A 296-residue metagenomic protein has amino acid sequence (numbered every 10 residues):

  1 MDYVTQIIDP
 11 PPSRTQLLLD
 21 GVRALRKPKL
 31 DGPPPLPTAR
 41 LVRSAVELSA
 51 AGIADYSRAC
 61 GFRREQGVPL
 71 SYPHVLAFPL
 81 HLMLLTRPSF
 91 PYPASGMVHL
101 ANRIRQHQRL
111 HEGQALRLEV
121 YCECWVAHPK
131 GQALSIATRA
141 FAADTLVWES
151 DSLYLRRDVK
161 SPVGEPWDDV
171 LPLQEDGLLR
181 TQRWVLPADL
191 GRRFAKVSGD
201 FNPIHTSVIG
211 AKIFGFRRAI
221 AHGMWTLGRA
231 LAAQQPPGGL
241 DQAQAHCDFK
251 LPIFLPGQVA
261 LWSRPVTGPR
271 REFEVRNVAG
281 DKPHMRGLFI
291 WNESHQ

Functional and structural regions predicted by a protein language model:
M1-A101, S161-G239: Hot-dog-fold acyl-thioester-processing enzymes
M1-L25, L30-L36, L80-L82, L100-L186 (+2 more regions): HotDog/MaoC-like acyl-thioester-processing domains
R43, E149, Q242-Q244: Hydrophobic residues on conserved beta-strands that form the core of alpha/beta folds
C60, C122-C124, C247: Generic recognition of cysteine residues
A94-R109, L240-K250: Small beta-barrel nucleic-acid-binding modules, principally OB-folds
I209-A260, R264-V266, V275-G280: Catalytic-pocket segment enriched in acidic/His residues
